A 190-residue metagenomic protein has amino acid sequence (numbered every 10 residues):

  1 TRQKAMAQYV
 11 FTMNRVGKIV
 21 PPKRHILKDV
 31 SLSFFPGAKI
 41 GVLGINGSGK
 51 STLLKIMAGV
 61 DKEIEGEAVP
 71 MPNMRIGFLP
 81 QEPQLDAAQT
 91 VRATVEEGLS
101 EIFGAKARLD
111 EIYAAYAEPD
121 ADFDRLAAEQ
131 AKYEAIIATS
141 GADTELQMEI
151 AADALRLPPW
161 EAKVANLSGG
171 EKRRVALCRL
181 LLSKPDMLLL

Functional and structural regions predicted by a protein language model:
T1-L190: ABC ATP-binding cassette signature C-motif
